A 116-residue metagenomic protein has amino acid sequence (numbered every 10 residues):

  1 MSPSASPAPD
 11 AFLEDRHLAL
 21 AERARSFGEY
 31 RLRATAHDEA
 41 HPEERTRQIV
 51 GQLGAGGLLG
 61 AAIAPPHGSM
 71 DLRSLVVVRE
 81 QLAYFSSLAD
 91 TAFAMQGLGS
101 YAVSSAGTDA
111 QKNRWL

Functional and structural regions predicted by a protein language model:
M1-A19: Intrinsic disorder at enzyme termini
D15-Y30: A non-catalytic, amphipathic alpha-helix used as a structural packing/dimerization or gating element in enzyme scaffolds
L32-L116: Glycine-rich flavin
